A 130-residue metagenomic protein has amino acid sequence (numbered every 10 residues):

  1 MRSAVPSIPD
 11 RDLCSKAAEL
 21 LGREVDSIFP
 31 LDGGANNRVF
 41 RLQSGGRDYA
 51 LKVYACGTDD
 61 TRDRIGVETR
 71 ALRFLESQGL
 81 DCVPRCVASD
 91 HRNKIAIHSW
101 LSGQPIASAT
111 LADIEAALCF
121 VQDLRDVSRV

Functional and structural regions predicted by a protein language model:
M1-F29: Juxta-kinase regulatory segment immediately upstream of eukaryotic protein kinase catalytic domains
F29-V130: ATP-binding pocket architecture of kinase catalytic cores
